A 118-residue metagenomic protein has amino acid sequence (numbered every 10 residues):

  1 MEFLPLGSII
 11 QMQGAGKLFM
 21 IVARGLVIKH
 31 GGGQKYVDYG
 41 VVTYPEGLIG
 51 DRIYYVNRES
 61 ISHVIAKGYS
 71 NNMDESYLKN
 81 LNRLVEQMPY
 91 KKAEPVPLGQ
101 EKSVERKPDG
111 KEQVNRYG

Functional and structural regions predicted by a protein language model:
M1-Q13: Short coil-to-beta transition motif at edge beta-strands of beta-rich domains
S8, K17-V27: Short beta-strand-centered aromatic/proline hotspots
K17, V37-G40: A generic structural signal for short beta-strands and their flanking turns/coil linkers
V22-R24, G31, A66: Surface loops and adjacent helix of pleckstrin homology
V27-V37: Short, solvent-exposed secondary-structure boundary/capping segments
G40-G118: Intrinsically disordered, low-complexity, charged/polar segments
